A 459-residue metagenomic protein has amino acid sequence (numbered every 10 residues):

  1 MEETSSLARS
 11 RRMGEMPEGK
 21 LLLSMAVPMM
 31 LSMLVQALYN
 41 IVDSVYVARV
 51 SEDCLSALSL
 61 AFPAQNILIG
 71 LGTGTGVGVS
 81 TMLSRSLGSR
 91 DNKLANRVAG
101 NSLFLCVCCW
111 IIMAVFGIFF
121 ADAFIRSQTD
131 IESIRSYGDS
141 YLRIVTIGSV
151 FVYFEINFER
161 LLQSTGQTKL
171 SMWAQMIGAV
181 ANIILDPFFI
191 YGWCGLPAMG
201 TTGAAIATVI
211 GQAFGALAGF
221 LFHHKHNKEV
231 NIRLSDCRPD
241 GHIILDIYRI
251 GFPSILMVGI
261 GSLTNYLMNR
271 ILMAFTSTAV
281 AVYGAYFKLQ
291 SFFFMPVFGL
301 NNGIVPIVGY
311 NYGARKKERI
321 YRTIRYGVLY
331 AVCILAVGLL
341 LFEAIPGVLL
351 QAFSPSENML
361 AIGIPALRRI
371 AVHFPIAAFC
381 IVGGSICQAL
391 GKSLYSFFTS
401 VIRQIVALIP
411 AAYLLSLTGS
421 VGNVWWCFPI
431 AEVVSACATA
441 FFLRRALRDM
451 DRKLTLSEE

Functional and structural regions predicted by a protein language model:
M1-A26, L83-V150, L196-F252, V308-H373 (+1 more regions): Short alpha-helical transmembrane segments in multi-pass integral membrane proteins
G19-L38, V42, A64-L71, I147 (+5 more regions): Residue-level signal for short hydrophobic patches within transmembrane helices of multi-pass membrane transporters
S24-D43, I144, G178, G211-G215 (+3 more regions): Transmembrane helical elements of multi-pass membrane transporters/channels
L31, D43-V47, L58, L83 (+22 more regions): Hydrophobic/aromatic residues within transmembrane alpha-helices of membrane transport systems, especially the TMDs
L34, L38-S56, I125-E132, F188-M199 (+5 more regions): Helix-terminus/linker motif at the lipid-water interface of multi-pass membrane proteins
E52-P63, G138, L142, A205 (+2 more regions): Small-residue hotspots at the loop-to-helix junctions and early N-terminal turns of transmembrane alpha-helices
L55-V115, V152-S171, N269, V282-L340 (+2 more regions): Small-residue-rich hydrophobic transmembrane alpha-helices
G76, V145-Q163, S171-A179, A204-L217 (+4 more regions): Short runs within selected transmembrane alpha-helices of multi-pass transporters and secretion channels
